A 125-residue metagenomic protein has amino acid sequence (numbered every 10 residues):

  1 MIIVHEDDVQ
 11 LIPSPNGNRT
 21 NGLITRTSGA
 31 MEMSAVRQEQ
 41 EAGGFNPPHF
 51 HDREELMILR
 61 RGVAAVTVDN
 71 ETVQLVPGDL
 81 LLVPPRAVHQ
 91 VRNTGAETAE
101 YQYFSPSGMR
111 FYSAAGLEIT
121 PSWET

Functional and structural regions predicted by a protein language model:
M1-E32, A114-T125: A short, N-terminal "cap"/entry segment at the start of jelly-roll beta-barrel domains of the cupin/DSBH fold
T20, A35-H51: Conserved short histidine dyad/triad with adjacent acidic residue
V36-Q38, L82, A96-S113: A short hydrophobic beta-strand segment most commonly corresponding to one strand of the jelly-roll/cupin
P47-P48, V66-T67, V83, H89-G95: Short beta-strand His + acidic residue motifs that chelate non-heme Fe in jelly-roll/DSBH and cupin folds
D52, E71, A87-V88, E97 (+1 more regions): A generic "binding-loop/recognition-motif" signal
E54, I58-A64: Glycine- and acidic-residue-biased ligand/ion/polar-headgroup-sensing regions
N70-P85: Short acidic-glycine-tyrosine-enriched beta hairpin
